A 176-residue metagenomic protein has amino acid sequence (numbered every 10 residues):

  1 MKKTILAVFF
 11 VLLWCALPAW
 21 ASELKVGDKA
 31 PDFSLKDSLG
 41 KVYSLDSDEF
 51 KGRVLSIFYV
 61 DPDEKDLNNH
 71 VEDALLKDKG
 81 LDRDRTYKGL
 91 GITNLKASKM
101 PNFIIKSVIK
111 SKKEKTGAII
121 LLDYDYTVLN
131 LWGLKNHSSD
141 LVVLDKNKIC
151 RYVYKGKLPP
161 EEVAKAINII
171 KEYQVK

Functional and structural regions predicted by a protein language model:
M1-T4: Positively charged n-region of N-terminal signal peptides that target proteins for export
A7-P18: Bacterial N-terminal signal peptides
A21-L45, D66-N69: N-terminal "domain-start" segment that seeds a small globular fold
L45-N69: Short active-site neighborhood of thiol/selenol oxidoreductases, capturing the structured segment around
D63-K112: Structural microenvironment flanking redox-active thiols in thiol-disulfide oxidoreductases
K88-I92, F103, S107-H137: Short, internal strand/loop/helix patches that form the active-site neighborhood or redox-interaction surface
H137-K176: Thiol-/selenol-based redox modules, centered on thioredoxin-like and closely related oxidoreductase domains
